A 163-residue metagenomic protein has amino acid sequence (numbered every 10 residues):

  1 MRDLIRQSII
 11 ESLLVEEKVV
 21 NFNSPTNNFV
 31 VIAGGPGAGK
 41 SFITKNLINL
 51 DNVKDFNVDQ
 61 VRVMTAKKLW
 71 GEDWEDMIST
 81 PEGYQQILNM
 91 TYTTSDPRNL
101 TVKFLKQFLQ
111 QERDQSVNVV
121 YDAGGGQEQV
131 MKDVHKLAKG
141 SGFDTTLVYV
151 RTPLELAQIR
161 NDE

Functional and structural regions predicted by a protein language model:
M1-E17: Protein-protein interaction and targeting regions used for scaffolding, dimerization, and localization
V20-N27, Q111-R113: Phosphate-binding P-loop
F29-V31: Short hydrophobic/aromatic beta-strand immediately N-terminal to the Walker A/P-loop
G34: The Walker A (P-loop) glycine that initiates the GxxxxGKT/S ATP-binding motif of P-loop NTPases
G37-G39: Conserved glycine(s) of the Walker
T44-V117, Q129: Conserved substrate/cofactor phosphate-moiety recognition/catalytic segment in nucleotide-dependent phosphotransferases
D122-M131, L154: Acidic, metal-coordinating catalytic cores used for nucleic-acid/nucleotide bond scission and strand-transfer chemistry
K139-N161: Conserved phosphate-donor/acceptor-positioning beta-strand/loop module used by diverse small-molecule
